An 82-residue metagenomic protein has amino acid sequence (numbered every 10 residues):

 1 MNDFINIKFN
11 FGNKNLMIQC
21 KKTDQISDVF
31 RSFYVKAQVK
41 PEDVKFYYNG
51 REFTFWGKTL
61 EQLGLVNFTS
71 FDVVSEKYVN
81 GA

Functional and structural regions predicted by a protein language model:
M1-A82: Ubiquitin system architectures
